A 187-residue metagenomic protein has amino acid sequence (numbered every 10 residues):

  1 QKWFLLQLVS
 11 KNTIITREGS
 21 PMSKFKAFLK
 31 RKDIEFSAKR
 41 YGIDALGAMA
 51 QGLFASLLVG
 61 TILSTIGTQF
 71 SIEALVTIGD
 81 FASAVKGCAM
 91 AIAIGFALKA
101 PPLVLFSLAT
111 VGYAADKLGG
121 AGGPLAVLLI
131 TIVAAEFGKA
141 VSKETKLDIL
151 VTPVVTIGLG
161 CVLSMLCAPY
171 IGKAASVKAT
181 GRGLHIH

Functional and structural regions predicted by a protein language model:
Q1-P21: Short, Lys/Arg-enriched N-terminal segments with co-localized hydrophobic residues within the first ~10-30 amino acids
M22-H187: Signature of multi-pass transmembrane helix bundles
